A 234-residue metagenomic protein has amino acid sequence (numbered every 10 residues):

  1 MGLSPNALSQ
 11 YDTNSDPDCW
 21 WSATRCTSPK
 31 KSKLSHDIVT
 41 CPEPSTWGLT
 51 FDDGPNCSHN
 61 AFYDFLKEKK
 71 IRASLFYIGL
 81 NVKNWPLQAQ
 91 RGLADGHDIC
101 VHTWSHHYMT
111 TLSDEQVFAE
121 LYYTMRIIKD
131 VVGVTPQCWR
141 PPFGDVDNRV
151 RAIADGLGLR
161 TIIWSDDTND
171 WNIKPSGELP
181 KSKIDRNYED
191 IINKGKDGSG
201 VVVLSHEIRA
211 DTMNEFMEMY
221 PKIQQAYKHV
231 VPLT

Functional and structural regions predicted by a protein language model:
M1-Y108, Q116, E120, M125-Q137: Active-site beta->alpha N-cap acidic-glycine motif
K83, H107-H229, T234: Catalytic domains of cell-wall/extracellular-matrix polysaccharide-remodeling enzymes, centered on de-N-acetylation
